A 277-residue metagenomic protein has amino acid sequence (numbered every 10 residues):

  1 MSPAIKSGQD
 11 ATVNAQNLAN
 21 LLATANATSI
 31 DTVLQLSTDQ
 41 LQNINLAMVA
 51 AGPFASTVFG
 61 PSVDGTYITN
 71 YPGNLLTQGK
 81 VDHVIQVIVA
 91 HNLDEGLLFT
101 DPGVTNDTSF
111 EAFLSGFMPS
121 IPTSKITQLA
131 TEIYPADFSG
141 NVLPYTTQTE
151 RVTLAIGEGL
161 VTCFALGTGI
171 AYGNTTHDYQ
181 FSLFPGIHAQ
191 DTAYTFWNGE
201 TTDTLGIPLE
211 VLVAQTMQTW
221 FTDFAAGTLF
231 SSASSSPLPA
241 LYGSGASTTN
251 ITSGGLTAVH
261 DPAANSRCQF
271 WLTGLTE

Functional and structural regions predicted by a protein language model:
M1-L114, E150-I170: Substrate-access "cap/lid" subdomains that shape and gate the entrance to catalytic or ligand-binding pockets
L22, S37, N45, I133-D137 (+2 more regions): Sec/Tat-exported extracytoplasmic proteins
T24-T32, L36, P144-T146, D178-F181 (+1 more regions): Surface-exposed patches in mature extracellular/periplasmic domains of secreted proteins
L34, D107, P119, Y145 (+2 more regions): Intrinsic-disorder-associated interaction segments
Q35-I44, T57-G60, D64, I133-S139 (+2 more regions): Amphipathic alpha-helical surface "interface" segments used for docking/oligomerization or membrane association within
T105-Q128, V142-L143: A solvent-exposed, charged loop/short amphipathic helix patch at secondary-structure junctions
T123-I170, H177-Y179: Alpha/beta-hydrolase fold catalytic core
L154, L160-E277: Mobile gating loops/cap/lid regions near enzyme active sites that modulate substrate access
